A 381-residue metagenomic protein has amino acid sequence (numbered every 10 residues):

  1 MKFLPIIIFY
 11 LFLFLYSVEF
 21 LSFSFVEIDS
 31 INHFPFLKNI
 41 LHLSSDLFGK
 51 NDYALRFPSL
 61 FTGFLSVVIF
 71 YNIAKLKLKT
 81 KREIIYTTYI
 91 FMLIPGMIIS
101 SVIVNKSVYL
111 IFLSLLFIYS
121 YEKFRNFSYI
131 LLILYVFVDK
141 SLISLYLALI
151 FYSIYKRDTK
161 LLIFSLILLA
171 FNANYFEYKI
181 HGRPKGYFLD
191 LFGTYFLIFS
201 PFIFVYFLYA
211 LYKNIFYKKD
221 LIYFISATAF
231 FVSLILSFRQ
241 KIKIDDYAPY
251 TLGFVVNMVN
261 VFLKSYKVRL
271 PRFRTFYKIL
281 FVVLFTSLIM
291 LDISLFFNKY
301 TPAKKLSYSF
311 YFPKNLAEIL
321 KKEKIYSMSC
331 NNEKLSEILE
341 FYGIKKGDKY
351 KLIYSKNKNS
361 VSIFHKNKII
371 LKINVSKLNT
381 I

Functional and structural regions predicted by a protein language model:
F57-K77: Transmembrane-helix motifs of polytopic, lipid-linked glycan transferases
T87-M92: Short helix- or helix-capping micro-motifs that position conserved polar/aromatic residues at function-defining sites
I99-S107: Short acidic/glycine- and proline-prone juxtamembrane loop motifs at membrane-interface regions of multi-pass membrane
Y109-F127: Specific aromatic-rich, kink-prone transmembrane helix
N126-I143, A148-Y152, S233-L234: Membrane-interface alpha helices of multi-pass inner-membrane proteins
K241-L270, R274: Hydrophobic/aromatic-rich transmembrane helices and adjacent perimembrane loops
Y266-L295: Signature aromatic-anchored transmembrane alpha helix within multi-pass, membrane-resident enzymes that catalyze glycan
F296-I369: Short periplasmic/luminal acceptor-recognition loop of GT-C membrane glycosyltransferases, typified by
